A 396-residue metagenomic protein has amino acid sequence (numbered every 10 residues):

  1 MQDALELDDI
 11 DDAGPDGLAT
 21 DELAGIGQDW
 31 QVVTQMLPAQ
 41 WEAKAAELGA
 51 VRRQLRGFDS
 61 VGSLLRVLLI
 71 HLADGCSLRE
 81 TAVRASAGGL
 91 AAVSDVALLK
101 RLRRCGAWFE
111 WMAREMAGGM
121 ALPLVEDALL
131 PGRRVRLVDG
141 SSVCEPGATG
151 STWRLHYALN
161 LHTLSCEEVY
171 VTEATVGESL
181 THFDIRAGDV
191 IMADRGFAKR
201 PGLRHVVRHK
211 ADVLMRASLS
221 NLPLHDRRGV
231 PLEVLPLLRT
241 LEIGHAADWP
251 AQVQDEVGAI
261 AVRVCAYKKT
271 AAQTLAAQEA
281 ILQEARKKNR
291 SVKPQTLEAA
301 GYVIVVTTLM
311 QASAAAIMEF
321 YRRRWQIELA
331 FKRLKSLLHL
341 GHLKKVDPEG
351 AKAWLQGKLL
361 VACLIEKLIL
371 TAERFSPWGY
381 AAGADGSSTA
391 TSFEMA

Functional and structural regions predicted by a protein language model:
M1-G75, V83-R84, V93, A97-K100 (+5 more regions): Single, function-defining residue in the core of a domain
L78: Helix-turn-helix DNA-binding elements, focusing on the entry/boundary residues of the two helices that contact DNA
A87-G88: Charge-biased, low-complexity intrinsically disordered regions
W108-A121: Short Lys/Arg-enriched helix C-cap and helix-to-coil transition segments that create basic nucleic-acid-contact patches
E126-L130: Short acidic/polar N-terminal linker immediately downstream of export determinants
